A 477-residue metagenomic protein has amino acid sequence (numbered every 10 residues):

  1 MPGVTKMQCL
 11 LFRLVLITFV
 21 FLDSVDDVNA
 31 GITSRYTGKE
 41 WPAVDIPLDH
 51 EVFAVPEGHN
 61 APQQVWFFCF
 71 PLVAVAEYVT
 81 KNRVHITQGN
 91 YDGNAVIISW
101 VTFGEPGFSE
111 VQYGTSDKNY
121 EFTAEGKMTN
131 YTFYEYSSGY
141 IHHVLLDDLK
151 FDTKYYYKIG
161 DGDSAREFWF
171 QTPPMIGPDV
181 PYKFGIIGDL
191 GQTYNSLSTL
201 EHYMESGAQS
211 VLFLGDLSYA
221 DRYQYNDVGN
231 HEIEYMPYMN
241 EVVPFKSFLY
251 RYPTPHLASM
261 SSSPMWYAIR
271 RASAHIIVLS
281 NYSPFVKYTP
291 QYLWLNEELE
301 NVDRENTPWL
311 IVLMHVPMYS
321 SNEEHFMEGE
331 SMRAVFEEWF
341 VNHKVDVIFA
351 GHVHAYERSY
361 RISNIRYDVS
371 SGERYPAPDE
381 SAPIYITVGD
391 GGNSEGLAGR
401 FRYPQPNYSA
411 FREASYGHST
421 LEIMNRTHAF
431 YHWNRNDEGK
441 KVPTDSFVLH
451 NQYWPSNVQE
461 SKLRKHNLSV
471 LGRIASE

Functional and structural regions predicted by a protein language model:
M1-L16: Classical eukaryotic N-terminal signal peptides for Sec-dependent ER targeting/secretion, especially the positively
P2, I17-P42, F67-V73: N-terminal signal peptide
G3-K6, D27, Y156, L463: Generic N-terminal leader/processing signal
G31-Y36, L48, F67, V75-A398 (+3 more regions): Metal-dependent phosphoester/phosphodiester hydrolase catalytic core
R35, W41, D45-H50, E57 (+1 more regions): Intrinsically disordered, low-complexity cytosolic loops and termini enriched in serine/threonine/proline
